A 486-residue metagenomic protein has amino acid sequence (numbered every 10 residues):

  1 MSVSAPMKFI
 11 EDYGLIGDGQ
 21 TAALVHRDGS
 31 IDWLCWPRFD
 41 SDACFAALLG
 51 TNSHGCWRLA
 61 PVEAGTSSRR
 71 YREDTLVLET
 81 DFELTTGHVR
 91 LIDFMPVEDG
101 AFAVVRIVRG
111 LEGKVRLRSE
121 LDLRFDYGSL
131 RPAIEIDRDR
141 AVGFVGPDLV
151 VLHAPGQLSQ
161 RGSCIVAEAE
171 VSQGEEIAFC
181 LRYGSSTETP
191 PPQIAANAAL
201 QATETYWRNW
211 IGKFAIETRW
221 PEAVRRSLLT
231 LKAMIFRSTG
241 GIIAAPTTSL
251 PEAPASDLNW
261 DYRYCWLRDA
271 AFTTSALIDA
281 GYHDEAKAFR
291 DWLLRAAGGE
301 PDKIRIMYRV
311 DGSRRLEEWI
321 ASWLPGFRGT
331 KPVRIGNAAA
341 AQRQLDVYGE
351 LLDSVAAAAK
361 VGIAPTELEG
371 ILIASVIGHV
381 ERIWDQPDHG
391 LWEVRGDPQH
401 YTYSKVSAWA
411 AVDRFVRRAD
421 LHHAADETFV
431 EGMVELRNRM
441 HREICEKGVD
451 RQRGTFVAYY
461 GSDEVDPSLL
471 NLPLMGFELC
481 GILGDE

Functional and structural regions predicted by a protein language model:
M1-E486: Acidic, mature catalytic/reactive cores of soluble proteins
